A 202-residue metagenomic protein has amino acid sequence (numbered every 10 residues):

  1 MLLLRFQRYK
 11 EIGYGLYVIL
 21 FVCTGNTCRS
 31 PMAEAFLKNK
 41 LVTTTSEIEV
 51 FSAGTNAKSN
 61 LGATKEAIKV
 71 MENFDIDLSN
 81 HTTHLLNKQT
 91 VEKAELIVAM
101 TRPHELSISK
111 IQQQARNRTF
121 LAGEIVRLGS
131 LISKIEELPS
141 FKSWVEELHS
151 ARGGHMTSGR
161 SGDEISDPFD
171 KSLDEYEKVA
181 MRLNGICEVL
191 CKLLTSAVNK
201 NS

Functional and structural regions predicted by a protein language model:
L2-A94, R102-Q114, K192-S202: Conserved active-site segments centered on acidic
L2-Y9, S109-S202: Phosphate-binding/catalytic loops
T101-R102, G123: Short secondary-structure boundary segments
